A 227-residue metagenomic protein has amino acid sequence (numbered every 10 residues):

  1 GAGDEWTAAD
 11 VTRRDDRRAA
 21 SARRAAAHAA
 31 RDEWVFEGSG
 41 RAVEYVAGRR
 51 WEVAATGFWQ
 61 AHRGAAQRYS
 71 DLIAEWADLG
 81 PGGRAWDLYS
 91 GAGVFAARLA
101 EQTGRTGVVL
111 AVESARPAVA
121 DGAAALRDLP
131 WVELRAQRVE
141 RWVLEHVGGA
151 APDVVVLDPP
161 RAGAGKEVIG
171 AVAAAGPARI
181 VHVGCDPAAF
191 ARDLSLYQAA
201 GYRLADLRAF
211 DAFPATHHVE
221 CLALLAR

Functional and structural regions predicted by a protein language model:
G1-L157, A164-V168, G176: Accessory RNA-recognition modules of RNA-modification enzymes
R135-C221, A226: S-adenosylmethionine
